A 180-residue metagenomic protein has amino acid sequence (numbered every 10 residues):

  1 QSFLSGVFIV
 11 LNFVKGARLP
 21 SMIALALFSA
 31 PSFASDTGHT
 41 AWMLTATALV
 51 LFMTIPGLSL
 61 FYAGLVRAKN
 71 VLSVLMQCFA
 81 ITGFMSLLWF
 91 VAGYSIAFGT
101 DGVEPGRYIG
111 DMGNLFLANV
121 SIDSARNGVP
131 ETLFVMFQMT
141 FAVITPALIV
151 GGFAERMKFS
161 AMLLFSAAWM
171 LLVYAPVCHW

Functional and structural regions predicted by a protein language model:
Q1-V14: N-terminal secretory signal peptides that target proteins for export/translocation
L11-W180: Hydrophobic alpha-helical transmembrane bundles of multi-pass membrane proteins
